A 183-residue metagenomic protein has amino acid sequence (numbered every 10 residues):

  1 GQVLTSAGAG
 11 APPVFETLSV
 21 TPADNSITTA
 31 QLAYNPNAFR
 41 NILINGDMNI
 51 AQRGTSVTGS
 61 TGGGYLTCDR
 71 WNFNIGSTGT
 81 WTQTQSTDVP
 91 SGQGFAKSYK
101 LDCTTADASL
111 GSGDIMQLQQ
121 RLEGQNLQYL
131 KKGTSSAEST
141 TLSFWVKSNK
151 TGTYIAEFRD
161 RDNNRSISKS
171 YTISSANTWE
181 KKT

Functional and structural regions predicted by a protein language model:
G1-L43, Y65: Extracellular repetitive beta-rich solenoid segments
T28-T183: Polar, enzyme-active/binding microenvironments
